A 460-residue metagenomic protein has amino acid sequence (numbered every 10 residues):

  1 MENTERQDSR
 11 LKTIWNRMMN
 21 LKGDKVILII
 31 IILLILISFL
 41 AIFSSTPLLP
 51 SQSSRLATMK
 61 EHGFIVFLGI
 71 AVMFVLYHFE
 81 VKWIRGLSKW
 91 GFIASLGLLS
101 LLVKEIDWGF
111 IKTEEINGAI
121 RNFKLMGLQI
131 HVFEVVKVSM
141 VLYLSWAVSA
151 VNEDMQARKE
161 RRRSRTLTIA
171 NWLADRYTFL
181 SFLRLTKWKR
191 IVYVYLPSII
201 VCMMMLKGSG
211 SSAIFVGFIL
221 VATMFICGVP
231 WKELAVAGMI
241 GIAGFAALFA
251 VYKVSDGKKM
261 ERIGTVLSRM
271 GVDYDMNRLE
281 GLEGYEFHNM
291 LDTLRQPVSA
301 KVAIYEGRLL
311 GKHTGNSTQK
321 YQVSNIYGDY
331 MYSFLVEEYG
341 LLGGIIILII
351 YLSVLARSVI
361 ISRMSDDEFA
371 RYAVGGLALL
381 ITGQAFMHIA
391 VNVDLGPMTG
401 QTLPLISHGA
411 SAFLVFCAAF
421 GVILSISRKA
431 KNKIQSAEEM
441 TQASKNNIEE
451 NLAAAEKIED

Functional and structural regions predicted by a protein language model:
E2-I27, L40-A41, S45-K207, I389-L403 (+3 more regions): Membrane-helix boundary/helix-loop-helix interface segments in multi-pass membrane proteins
L34, L99-L102, W146, M205 (+3 more regions): Alpha-helical transmembrane segments of multi-pass membrane proteins
L36-I42, V141, S145, L352-L355 (+4 more regions): Alpha-helical transmembrane segments of polytopic integral membrane proteins, especially the permease/helical cores
F64-V72, V136-K137, E338-L355: Hydrophobic alpha-helical transmembrane segments
G69, K89-L96, W172, K189-L206 (+1 more regions): Hydrophobic alpha-helical segments of polytopic membrane proteins
E114-N122, A235-G344, E368-F369: Hydrophobic, glycine- and aromatic-enriched re-entrant/interface helices and adjoining loop segments
I214, L220-E233, T318-G343, Q401-L414: Interfacial segments of multi-pass membrane proteins
I360-G400, I406: Loop-to-helix entry and N-terminal half of a specific, functionally important transmembrane alpha helix in multi-pass
